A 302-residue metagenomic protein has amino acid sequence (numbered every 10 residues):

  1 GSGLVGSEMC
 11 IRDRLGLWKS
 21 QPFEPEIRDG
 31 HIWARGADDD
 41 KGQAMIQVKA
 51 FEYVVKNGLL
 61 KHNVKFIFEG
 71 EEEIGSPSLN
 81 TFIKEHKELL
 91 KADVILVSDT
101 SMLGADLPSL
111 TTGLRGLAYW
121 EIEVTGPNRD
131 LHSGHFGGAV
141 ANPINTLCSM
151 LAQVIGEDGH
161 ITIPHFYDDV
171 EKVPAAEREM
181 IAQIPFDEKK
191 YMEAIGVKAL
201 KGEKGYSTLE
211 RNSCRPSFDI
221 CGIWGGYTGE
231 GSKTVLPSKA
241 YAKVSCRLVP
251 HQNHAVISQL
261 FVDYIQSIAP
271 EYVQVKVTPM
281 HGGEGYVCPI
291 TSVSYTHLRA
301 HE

Functional and structural regions predicted by a protein language model:
G1-I11, H297, E302: Single conserved hydrophobic/aromatic residue that forms the stacking wall/gate of nucleotide- or nucleobase-binding
S2, L110-L114, S232-T234: Short glycine-biased active-site loop of nucleotidyltransferases that positions the nucleotide triphosphate and helps
S7, I11-K65: Active-site metal-coordination/substrate-binding segment of hydrolases, especially metallo-dependent peptidases
Q43-N57, S76-K84, A141-Q153: Active-site-proximal alpha-helical scaffold in enzymes
K56-L59, K87-L89, I268-E271: Short helix-capping segments at alpha-helix termini
K61-N142: Histidine/acidic-residue-rich, glycine-tolerant segments that coordinate divalent metal ions
M102-A105, Y119-E121, T125-R299: Metal-dependent amide/peptide-bond hydrolase catalytic core, centered on the "pita-bread" metallohydrolase fold
